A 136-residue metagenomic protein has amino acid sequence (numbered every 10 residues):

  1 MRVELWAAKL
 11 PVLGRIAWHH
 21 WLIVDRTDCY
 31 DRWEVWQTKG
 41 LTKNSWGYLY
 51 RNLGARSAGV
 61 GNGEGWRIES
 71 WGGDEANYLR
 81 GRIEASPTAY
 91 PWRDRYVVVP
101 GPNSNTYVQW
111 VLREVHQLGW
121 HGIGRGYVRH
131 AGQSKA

Functional and structural regions predicted by a protein language model:
M1-P102, R113, G132-A136: Non-catalytic ligand/cofactor/substrate-binding and regulatory segments of enzyme domains
W110-A136: Active-site or metal-binding loop neighborhoods of secreted/extracellular toxin and effector enzymes
